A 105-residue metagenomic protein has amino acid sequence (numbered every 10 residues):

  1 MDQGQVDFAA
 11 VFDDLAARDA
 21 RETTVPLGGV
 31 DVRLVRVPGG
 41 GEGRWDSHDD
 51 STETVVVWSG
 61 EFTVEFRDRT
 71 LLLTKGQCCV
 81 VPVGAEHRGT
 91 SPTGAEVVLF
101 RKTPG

Functional and structural regions predicted by a protein language model:
M1-G39, R44-W45: A short, N-terminal "cap"/entry segment at the start of jelly-roll beta-barrel domains of the cupin/DSBH fold
G28, E65-R69: Short strand-coil-strand connectors
G41, D50, R69, A85 (+1 more regions): A generic "binding-loop/recognition-motif" signal
S47-V64: Short, conserved beta-strand element in jelly-roll/cupin
W58-S59, T74-K75, T93: A cytosolic small-molecule/anion-sensing beta-strand core signal
D68-V83: Short acidic-glycine-tyrosine-enriched beta hairpin
V83-G105: Ligand-binding loop in jelly-roll beta-barrel domains
